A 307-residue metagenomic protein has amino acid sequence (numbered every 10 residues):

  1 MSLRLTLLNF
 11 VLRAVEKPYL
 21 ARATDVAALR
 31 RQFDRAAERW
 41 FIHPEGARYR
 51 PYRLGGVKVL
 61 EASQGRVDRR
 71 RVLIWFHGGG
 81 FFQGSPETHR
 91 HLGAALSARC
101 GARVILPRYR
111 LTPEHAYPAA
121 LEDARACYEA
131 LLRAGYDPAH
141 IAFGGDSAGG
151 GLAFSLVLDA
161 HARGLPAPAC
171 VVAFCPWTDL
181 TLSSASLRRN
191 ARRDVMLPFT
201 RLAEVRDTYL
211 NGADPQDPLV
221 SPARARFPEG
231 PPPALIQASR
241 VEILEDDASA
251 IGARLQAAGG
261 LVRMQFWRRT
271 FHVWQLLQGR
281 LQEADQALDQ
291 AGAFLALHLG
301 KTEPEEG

Functional and structural regions predicted by a protein language model:
M1-V67, G300-G307: A glycine/proline-hinged amphipathic helix-loop "lid/cap" segment that gates access to hydrophobic ligand pockets
R50-G307: Alpha/beta-hydrolase superfamily serine-hydrolase fold, recognizing
